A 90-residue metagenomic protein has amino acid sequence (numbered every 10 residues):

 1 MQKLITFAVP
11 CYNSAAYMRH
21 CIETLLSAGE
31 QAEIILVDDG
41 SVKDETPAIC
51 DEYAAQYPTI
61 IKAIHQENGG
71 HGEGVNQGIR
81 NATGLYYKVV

Functional and structural regions predicted by a protein language model:
K3-T6, E33: Cell-envelope/extracellular polymer assembly enzymes that use nucleotide-activated donors
V9-I22, G40-S41: Active-site beta-to-alpha loop of glycosyltransferases that engages the nucleotide-sugar donor
E23-A32: Short, acidic, metal-binding catalytic loop of nucleotide-sugar glycosyltransferases
L25, D39-S41, G69: Conserved short acidic donor-positioning loop in nucleotide-sugar-dependent glycosyltransferases
D38-A48: A conserved acidic beta->alpha catalytic loop
Q66-A82: Glycine-rich, basic loop-to-helix element that forms the pyrophosphate-binding segment of sugar-nucleotide handling
Y87: Short aromatic/hydrophobic "clamp" motif used to bind/position activated sugar donors
V90: Catalytic metal- and UDP-sugar-binding loop of GT-A-like glycosyltransferases, i.e., residues flanking the conserved
